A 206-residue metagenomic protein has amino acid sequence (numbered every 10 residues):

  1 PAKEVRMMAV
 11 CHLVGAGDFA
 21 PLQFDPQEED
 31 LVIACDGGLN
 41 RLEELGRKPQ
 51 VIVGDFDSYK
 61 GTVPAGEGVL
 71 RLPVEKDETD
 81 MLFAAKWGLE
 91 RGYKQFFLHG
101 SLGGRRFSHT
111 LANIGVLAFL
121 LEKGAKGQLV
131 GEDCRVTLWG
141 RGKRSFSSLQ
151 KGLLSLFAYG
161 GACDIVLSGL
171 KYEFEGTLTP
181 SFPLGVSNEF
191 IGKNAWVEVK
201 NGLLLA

Functional and structural regions predicted by a protein language model:
R6-T62: N-terminal beta-strand-loop-alpha-helix module at the start of alpha/beta ligand-binding or catalytic domains
V14, I33-C35, G54, L70-R71 (+2 more regions): General beta-strand structural signal in soluble alpha/beta enzymes
G68-V74, K126-Q128, K151-S155, C163: A glycine-rich helix N-cap at a beta->alpha junction
V69-R91: Short phosphate-binding loop-to-helix
F107-A118: Short Gly/Thr/Asp-enriched flexible loops that form oxyanion-binding sites at enzyme active sites
F119-R135: Short, acidic/small-residue loops that bind anionic groups at enzyme active sites
C134, W139-A206: Long, charged alpha-helical interface segments
